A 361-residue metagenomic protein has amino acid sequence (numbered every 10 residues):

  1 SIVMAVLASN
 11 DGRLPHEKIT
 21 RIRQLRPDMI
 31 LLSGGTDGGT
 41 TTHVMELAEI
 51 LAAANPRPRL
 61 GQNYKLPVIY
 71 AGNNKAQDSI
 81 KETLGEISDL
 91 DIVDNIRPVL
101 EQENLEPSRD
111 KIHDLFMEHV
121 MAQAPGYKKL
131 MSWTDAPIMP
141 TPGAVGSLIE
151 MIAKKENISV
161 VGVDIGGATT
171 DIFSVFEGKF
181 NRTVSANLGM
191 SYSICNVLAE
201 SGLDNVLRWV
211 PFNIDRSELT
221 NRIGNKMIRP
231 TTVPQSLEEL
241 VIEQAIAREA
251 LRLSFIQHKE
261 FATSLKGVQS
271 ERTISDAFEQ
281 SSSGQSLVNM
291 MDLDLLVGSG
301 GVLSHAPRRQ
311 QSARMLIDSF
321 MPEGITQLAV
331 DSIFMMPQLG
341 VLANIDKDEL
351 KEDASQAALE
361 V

Functional and structural regions predicted by a protein language model:
S1-S159, E239-A250, Q257-H258, A262 (+1 more regions): Nucleotide/phosphate-binding catalytic cleft detector across ATP-hydrolyzing and phosphate-transferring enzymes
E150-T220, R308-L328: Glycine-rich phosphate-binding loop of actin/hexokinase-like ATP-binding domains
G189-S191, R252, G340: Residues in well-ordered beta-strands of folded domains
L203-S270: A glycine- and small/hydrophobic-rich beta-loop-beta segment that serves as a flexible "lid/hinge" or phosphate-binding
